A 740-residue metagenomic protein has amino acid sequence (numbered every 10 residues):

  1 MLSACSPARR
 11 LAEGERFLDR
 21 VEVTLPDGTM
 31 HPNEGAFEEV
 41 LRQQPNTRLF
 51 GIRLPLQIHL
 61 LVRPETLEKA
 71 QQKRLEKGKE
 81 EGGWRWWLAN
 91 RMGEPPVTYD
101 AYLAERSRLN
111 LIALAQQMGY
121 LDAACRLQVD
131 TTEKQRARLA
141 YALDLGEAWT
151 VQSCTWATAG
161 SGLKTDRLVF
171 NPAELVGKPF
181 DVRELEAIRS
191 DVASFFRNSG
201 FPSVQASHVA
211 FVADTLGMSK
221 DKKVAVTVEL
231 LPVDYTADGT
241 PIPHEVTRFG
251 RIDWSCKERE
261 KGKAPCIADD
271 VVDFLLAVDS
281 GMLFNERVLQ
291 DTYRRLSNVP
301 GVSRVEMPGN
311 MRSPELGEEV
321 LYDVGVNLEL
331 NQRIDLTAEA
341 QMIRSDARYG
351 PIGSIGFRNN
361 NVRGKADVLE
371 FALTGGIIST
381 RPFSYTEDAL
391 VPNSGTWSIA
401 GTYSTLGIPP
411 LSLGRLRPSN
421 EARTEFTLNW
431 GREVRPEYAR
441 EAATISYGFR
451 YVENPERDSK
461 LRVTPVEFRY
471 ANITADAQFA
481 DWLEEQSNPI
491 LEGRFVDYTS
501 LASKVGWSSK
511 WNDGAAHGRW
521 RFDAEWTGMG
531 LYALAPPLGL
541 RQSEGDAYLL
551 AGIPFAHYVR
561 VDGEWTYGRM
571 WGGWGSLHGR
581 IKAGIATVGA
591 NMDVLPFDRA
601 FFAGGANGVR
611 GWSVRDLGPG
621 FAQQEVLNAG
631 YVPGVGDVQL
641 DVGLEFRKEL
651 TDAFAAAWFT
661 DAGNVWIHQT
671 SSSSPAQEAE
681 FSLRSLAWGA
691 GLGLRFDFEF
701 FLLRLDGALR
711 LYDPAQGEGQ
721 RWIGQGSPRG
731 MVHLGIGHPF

Functional and structural regions predicted by a protein language model:
L2-A4: C-terminal motif of bacterial Sec signal peptides marking the signal peptidase cleavage site
S6-R344, R348, G356, S379 (+2 more regions): Periplasmic polypeptide-binding modules associated with outer-membrane biogenesis and secretion
T150-S153, I334-A338, R381, E544-Y548 (+2 more regions): Short small-residue beta-strand/loop micro-motif enriched in glycine and branched aliphatics
S161-D166, P265, N285-R519, R610-G611 (+3 more regions): Gram-negative/organellar outer-membrane beta-barrel architecture
G262, F274, Q341-D346, R462-E649 (+2 more regions): C-terminal outer-membrane beta-barrel translocator/porin domains of Gram-negative envelope proteins and their
L296, F357, Y403, F522 (+7 more regions): Hydrophobic, well-ordered secondary-structure elements that form the walls of internal hydrophobic environments
L640, D652-A656, L686-A690, F698-L703 (+1 more regions): A short pocket-lining beta-strand/turn micro-motif at the edge of beta-sheets
S673-W722: C-terminal structured "cap/appendage" subdomains that terminate the fold
